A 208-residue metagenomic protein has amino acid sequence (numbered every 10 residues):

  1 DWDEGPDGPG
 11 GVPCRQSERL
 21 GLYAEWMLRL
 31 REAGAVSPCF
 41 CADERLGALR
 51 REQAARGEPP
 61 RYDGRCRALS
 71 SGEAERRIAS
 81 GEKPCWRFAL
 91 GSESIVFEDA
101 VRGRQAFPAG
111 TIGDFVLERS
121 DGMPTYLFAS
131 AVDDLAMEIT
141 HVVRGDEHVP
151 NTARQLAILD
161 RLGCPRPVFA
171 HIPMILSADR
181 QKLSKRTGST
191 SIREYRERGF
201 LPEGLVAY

Functional and structural regions predicted by a protein language model:
D1-G11, A33: A glycine-rich helix N-cap at a beta->alpha junction
G10-R19, V143-G145: Conserved short loop/turn motifs at secondary-structure junctions
R19-L22, A54, R186: Charged, often glycine-rich, active-site loop that binds/positions anionic groups
R19-L22, N151, L201: An acidic site on a long C-lobe helix of protein kinase domains
R29-E32, V36-H171, L176-L183, S191: Active-site cores that bind ATP or allylic diphosphates and position pyrophosphate for catalysis
T187, S191-Y208: A conserved active-site cap/scaffold subdomain adjacent to cofactor or substrate pockets
